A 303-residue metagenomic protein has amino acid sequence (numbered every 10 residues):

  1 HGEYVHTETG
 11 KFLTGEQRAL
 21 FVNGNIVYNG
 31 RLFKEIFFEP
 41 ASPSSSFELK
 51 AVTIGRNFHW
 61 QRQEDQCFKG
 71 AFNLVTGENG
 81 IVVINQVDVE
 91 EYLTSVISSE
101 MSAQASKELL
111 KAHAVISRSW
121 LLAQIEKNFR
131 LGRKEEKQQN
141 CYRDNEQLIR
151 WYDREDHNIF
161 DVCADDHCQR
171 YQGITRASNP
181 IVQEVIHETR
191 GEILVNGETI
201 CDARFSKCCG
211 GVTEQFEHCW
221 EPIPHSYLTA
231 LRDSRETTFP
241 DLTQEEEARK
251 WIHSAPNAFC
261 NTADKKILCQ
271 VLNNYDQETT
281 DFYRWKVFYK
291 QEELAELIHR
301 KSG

Functional and structural regions predicted by a protein language model:
H1-G303: Conserved, single-site charged/polar hotspot
